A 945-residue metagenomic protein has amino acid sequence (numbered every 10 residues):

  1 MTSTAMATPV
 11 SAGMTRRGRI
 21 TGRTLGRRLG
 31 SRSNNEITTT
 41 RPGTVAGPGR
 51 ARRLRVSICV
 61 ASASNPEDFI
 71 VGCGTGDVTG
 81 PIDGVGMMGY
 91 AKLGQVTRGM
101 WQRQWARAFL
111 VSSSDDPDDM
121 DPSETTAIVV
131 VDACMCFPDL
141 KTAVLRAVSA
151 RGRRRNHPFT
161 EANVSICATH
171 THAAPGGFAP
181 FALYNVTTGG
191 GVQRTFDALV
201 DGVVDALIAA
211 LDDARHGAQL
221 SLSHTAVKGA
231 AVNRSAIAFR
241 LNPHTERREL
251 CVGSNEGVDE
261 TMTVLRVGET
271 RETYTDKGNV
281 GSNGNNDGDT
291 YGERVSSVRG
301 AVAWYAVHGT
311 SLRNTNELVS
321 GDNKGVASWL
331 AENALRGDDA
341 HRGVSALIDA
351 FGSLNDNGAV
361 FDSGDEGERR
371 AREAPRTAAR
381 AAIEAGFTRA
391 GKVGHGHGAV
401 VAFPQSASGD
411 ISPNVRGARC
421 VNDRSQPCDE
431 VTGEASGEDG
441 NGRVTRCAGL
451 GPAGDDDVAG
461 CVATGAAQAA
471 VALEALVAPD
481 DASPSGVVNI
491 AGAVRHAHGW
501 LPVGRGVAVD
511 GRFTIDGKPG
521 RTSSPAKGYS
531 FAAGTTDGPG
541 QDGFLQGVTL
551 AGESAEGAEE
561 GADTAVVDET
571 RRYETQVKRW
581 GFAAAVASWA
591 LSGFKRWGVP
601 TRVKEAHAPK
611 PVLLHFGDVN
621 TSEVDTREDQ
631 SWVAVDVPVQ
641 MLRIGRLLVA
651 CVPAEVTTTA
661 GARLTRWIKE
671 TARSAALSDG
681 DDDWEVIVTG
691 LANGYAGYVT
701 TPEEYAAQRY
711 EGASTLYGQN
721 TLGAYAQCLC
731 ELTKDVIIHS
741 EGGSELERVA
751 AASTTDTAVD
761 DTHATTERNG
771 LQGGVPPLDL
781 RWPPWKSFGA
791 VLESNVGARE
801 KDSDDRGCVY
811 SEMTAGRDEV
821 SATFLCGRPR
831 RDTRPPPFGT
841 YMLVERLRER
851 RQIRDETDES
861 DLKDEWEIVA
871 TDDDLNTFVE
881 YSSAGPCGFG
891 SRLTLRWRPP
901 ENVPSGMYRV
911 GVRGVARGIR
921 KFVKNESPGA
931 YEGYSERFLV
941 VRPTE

Functional and structural regions predicted by a protein language model:
M1-S31, E36-I37: N-terminal chloroplast transit peptides
M6, T21, L25, R41-T44 (+5 more regions): Terminal low-complexity, poorly structured segments
V10, M14, I20, I37 (+4 more regions): Short hydrophobic transmembrane-like helices used for membrane targeting/insertion
S11, G22, G26, G49-A51 (+5 more regions): Generic N-terminal initiation segments characterized by hydrophobic and/or small/turn-forming residues
L25, L29-E67, G72, N283: N-terminal organelle-targeting presequences
A61-E945: Non-catalytic substrate/cofactor recognition surfaces at enzyme active-site rims
